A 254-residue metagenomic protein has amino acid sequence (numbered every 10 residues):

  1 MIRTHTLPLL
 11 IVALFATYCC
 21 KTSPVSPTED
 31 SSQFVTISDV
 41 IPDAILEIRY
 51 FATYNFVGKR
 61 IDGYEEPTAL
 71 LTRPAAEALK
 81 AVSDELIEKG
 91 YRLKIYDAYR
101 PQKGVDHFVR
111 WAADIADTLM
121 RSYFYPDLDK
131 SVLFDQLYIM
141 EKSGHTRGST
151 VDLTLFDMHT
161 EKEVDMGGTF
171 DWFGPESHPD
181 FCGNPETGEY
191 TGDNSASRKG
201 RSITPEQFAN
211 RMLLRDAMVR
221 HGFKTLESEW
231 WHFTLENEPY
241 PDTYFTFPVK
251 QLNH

Functional and structural regions predicted by a protein language model:
M1-E29: Bacterial Sec-dependent N-terminal signal peptides
C20-A98, V105-S228, E238-H254: Extracytoplasmic cell-surface/polysaccharide-interacting catalytic and binding patches
F233: Conserved metal-phosphate-binding beta-hairpin within the catalytic cores of diverse ATP-dependent phosphoryl-transfer
